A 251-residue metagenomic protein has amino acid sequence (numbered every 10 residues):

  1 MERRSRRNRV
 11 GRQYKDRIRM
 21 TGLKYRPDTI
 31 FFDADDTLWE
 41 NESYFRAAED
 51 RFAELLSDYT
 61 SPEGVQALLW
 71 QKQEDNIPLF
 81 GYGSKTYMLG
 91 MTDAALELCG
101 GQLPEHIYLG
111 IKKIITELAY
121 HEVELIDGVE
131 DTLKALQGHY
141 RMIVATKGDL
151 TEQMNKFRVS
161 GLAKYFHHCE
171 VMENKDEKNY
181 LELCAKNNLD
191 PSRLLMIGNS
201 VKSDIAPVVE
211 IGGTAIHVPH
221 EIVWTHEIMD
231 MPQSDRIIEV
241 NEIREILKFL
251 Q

Functional and structural regions predicted by a protein language model:
R3-N8, Y14-P27, E130, K134 (+3 more regions): Asp-based, Mg2+/Mn2+-dependent phosphohydrolase catalytic module
T21-L68: Active-site neighborhood of HAD-like aspartate-dependent phosphohydrolases
F45-A53, M88, T92, L150: An amphipathic alpha-helix signature
R51, L55, T132-H139: A short, Lys/Arg-enriched amphipathic alpha-helix followed by its capping loop at the start of a domain
D58-P62, G100-Q102, G161-K164, N188: Short helix-capping segments at alpha-helix termini
A67, K72-E117: A metal-dependent, Asp-based hydrolase signature
G110-E130: Long amphipathic N-terminal alpha/beta scaffold segment
